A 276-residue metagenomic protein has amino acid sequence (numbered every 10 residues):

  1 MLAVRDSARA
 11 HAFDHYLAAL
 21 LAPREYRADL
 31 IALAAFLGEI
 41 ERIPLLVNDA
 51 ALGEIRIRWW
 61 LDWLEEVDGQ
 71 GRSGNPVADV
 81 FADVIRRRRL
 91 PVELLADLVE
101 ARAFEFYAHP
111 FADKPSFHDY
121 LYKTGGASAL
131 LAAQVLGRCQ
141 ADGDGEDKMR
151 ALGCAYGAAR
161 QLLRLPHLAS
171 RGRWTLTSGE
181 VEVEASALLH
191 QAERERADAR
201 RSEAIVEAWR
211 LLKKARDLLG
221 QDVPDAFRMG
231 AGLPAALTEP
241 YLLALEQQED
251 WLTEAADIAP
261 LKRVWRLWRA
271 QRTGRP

Functional and structural regions predicted by a protein language model:
M1-A82, L95-R102, L121-L130, G145-A158 (+2 more regions): Catalytic cores of Mg2+-dependent Asp-rich isoprenoid enzymes
R86-L131, V135-L136, A141: Hydrophobic alpha-helical segments and helix pairs
